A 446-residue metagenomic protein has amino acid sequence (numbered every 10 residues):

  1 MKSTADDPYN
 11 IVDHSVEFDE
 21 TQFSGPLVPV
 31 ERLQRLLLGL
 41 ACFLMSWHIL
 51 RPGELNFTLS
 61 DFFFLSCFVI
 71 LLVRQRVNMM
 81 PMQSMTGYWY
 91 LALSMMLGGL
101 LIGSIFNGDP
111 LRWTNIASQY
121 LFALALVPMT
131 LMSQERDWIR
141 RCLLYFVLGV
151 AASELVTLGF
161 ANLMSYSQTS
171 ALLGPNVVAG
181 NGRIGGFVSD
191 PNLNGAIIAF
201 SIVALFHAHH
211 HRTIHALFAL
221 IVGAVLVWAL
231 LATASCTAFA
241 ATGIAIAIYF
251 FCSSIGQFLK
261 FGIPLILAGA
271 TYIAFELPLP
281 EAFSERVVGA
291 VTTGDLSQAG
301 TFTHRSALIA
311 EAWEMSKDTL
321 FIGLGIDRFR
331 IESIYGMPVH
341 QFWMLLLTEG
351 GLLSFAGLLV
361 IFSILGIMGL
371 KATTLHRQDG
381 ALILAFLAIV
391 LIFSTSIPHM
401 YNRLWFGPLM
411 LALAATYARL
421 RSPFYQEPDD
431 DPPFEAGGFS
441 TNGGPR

Functional and structural regions predicted by a protein language model:
K2-V77, L97-F106, V390-S394, G407-P408: N-terminal signal-anchor transmembrane segment
D19-Q22, F63-N78, A199-H210, L352-T373: Hydrophobic, aromatic-rich transmembrane alpha-helices and their immediate juxtamembrane boundary segments
L65-L71, A381-F393, H399-R446: Transmembrane alpha-helices of multi-pass inner-membrane enzymes
G87-L97, D109-M132, R141-L155: Aromatic-anchored transmembrane helix interface
R140-L172, N176-G180, G186-C252: Alpha-helical transmembrane segments of multi-pass inner-membrane proteins
G159-S165, S253-D295, W313-K317: A membrane-periplasm/extracellular boundary helix in multi-pass inner-membrane enzymes that assemble envelope glycans
S170-L173, T293-G350, G369-T373: Long extracytoplasmic/lumenal interhelical loops at the membrane interface of multi-pass membrane proteins
H215-F218, F250, G350-L391: Hydrophobic transmembrane alpha-helices and their immediate junctions
